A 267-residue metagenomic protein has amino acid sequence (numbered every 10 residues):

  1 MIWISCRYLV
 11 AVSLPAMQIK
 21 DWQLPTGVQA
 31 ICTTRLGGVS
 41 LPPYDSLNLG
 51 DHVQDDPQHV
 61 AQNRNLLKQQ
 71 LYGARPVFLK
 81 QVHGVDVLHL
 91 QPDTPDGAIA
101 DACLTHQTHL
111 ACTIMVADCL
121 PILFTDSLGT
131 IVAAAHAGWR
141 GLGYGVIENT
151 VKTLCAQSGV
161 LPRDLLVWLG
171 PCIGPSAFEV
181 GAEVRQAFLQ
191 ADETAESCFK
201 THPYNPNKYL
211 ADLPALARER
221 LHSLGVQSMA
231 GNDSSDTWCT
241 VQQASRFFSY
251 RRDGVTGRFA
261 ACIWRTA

Functional and structural regions predicted by a protein language model:
M1-A267: Active-site microenvironment for binding and transforming phosphate-containing groups
